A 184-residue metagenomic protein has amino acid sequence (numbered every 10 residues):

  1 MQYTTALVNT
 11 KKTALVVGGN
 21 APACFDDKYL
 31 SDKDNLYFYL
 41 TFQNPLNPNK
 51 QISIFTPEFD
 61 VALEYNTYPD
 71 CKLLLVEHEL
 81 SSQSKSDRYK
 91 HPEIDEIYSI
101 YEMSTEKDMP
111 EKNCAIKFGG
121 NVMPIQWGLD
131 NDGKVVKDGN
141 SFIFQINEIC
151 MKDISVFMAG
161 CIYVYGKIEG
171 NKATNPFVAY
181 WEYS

Functional and structural regions predicted by a protein language model:
M1-S184: Preference for intrinsically disordered or flexible, low-complexity segments and adjacent hinge/connector residues
